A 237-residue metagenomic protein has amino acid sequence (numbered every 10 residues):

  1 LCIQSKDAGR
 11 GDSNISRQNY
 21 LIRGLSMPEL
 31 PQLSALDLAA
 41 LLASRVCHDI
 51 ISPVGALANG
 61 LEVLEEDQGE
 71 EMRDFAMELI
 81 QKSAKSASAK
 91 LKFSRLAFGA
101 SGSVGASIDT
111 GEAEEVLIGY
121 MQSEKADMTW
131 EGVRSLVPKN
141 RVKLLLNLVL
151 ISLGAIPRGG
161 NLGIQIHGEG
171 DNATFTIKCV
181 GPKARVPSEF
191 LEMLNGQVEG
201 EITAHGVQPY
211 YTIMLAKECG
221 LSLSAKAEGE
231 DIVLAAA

Functional and structural regions predicted by a protein language model:
C2-S26: Short, Lys/Arg-enriched N-terminal segments with co-localized hydrophobic residues within the first ~10-30 amino acids
P28, A35, L42, P53-D109 (+2 more regions): Histidine phosphotransfer helical core of two-component systems
P31-L41, K125-I151, P157, V198-A204: Conserved short strand/loop->alpha-helix "switch" segment adjacent to the catalytic nucleotide/phosphoryl-transfer site
A40-G60, E65-D67, N140-I166, Q208-E218: Conserved ATP-binding N-box helix of the HATPase_c
S103-S123: Short beta-to-alpha transition helix within the HATPase_c
G163-F175: Short beta-strand/loop element within the Bergerat-fold HATPase_c
N172-G206: Glycine-rich/acidic phosphate-handling loop/turn and adjacent ATP-lid/helix of nucleotide-binding kinase/ATPase domains
G220-A227: Glycine-rich ATP-binding loops of the HATPase_c
